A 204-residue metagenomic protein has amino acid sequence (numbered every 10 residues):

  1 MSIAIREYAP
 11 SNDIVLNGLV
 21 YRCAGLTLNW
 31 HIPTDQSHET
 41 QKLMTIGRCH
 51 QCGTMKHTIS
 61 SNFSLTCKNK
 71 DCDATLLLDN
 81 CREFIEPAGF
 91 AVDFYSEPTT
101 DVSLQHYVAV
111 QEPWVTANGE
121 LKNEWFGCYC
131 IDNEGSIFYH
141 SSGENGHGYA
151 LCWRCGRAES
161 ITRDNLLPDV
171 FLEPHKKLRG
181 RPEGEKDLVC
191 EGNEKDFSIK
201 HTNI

Functional and structural regions predicted by a protein language model:
M1-Y21, T27, T58-I204: Extended, highly charged accessory segments
A4-E7, Q36-I46, M55-N62: Short, flexible, mixed-charge glycine/proline-rich loop motifs that serve as phosphate/nucleic-acid-contacting
W30-H31: Active/binding-pocket-proximal capping segment
G47-G53, L65-K70: Cys/His/Pro-rich metal-binding microdomains
